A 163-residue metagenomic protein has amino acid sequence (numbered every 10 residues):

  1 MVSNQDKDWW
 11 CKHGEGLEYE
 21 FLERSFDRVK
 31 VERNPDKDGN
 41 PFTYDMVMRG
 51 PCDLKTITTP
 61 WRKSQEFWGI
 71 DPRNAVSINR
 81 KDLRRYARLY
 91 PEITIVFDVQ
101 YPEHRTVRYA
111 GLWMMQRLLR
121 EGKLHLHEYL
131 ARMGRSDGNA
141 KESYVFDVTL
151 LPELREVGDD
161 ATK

Functional and structural regions predicted by a protein language model:
M1-D38: Acidic-basic catalytic patches of nuclease active cores, encompassing PD-(D/E)XK and other metal-cofactor nuclease
N4, D8, K55-T106: Catalytic cores of nucleic-acid endonucleases
C11-G14, R49, I78: Residue-level recognition of hydrophobic positions within alpha-helical transmembrane segments
G16, E20, P41, I78-K81 (+1 more regions): Short, well-structured alpha-helical interface segments that form or flank functional binding sites
F26-D27, M48-G50, L89-T94: Short glycine/proline-enriched coil/turn segments at helix->beta-strand junctions
D38-R62: Active-site beta-strand-loop-beta-strand hairpin of nuclease catalytic cores that positions key catalytic residues
P91, D98-K163: Non-catalytic C-terminal interaction segments of nucleic acid-processing enzymes
